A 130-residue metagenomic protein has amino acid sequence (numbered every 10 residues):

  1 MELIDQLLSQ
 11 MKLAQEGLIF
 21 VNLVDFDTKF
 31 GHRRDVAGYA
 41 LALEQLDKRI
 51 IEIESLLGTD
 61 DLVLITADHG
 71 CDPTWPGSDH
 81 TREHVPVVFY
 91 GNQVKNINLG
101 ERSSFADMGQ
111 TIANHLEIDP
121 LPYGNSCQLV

Functional and structural regions predicted by a protein language model:
M1-V130: Feature captures the catalytic ectodomains and active-site-proximal regions of enzymes that hydrolyze or transfer
